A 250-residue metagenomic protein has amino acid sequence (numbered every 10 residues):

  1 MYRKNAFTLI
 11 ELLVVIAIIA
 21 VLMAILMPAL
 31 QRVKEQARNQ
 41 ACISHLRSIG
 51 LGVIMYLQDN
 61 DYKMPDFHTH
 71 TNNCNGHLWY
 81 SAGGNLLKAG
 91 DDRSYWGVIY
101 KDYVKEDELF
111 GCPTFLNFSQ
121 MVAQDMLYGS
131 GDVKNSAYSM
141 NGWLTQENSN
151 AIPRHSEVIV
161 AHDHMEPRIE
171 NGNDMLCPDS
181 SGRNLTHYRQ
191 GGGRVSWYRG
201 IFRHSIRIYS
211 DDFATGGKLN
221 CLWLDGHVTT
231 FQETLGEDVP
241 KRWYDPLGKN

Functional and structural regions predicted by a protein language model:
M1-R3, Q58-D59: Short alpha-helix boundary/capping motifs
Y2-K34: N-terminal single-pass transmembrane signal-anchor helix
A6, A37, L235: Alpha/beta-hydrolase active-site loop signature
I25, K34-H45: Juxtamembrane interface helices immediately C-terminal to a transmembrane segment
C42-N250: Short, well-structured segments within or immediately adjacent to enzyme catalytic domains that line ligand-binding
